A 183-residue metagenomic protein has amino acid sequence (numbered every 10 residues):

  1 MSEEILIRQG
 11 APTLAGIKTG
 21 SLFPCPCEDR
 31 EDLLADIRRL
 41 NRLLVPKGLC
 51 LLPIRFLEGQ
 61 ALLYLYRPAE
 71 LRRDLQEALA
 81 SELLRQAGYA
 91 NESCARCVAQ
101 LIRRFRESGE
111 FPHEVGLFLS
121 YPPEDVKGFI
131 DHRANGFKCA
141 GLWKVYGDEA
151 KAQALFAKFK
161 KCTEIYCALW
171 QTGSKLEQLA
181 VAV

Functional and structural regions predicted by a protein language model:
M1-L51, L57: A structured, charge-rich N-terminal accessory region that forms the first stable segment of a protein and links
K18-G20, G59-A61, P112-E114: Short, surface-exposed beta-edge/turn micro-motifs
D36-S93: A glycine-rich, hydrophobic loop/mini-helix early in the fold
E58-G59, R96-L101, I130-R133, A140-G147: Short linear loop/turn motifs
R73-E77, R103-E110, R133-A134: Short acidic alpha-helix initiation/capping motifs at coil-to-helix transition points, especially at protein N-termini
Q86-H113: Internal catalytic-core helix/loop-beta-alpha segment that presents or stabilizes conserved functional determinants
F111-K138: Hydrophobic/aromatic-rich, well-ordered segments within soluble, folded domains that form packed cores
L142-V183: Long, compositionally biased
